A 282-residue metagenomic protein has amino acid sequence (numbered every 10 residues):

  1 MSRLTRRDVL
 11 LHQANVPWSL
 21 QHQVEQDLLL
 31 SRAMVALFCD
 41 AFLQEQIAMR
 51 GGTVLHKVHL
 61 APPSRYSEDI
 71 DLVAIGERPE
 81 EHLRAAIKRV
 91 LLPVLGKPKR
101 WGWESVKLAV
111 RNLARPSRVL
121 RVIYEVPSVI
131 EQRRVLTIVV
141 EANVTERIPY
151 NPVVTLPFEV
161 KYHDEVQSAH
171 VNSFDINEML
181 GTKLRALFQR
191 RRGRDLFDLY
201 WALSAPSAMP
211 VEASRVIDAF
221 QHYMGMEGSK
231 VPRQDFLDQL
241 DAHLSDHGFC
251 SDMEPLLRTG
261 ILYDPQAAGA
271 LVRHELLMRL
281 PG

Functional and structural regions predicted by a protein language model:
M1-I47, V58-I70, A74-G282: Structured mid-to-C-terminal alpha-helical surface segments
M49-V54: Glycine-rich beta-strand-to-loop/alpha-helix junction loops that act as flexible
